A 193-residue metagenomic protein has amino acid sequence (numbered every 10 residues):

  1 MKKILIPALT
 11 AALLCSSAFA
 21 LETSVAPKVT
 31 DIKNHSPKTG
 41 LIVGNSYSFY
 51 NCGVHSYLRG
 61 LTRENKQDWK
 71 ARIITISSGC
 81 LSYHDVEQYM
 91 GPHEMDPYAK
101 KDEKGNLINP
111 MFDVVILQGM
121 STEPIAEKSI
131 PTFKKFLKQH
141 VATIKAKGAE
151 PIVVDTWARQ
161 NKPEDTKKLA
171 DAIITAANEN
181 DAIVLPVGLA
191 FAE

Functional and structural regions predicted by a protein language model:
M1-K2, A146: Generic cytosolic/nucleocytoplasmic N-terminal low-complexity/intrinsically disordered segments
K2-Q67: N-terminal secretory targeting modules
I4-I6, T10, T23, T30 (+9 more regions): Residue-identity detector for threonine
L5, A11-L14, V43, Y57 (+5 more regions): Aromatic-enriched hydrophobic runs in primary sequence
F19, L61-R63, D68, I130 (+2 more regions): Alpha-helix boundary/interfacial micro-motifs
T39, S48-S129: Conserved SGNH/GDSL esterase-like catalytic core that processes O-acyl groups on lipids and polysaccharides
K100-E193: Alpha-helical cap/lid subdomain in secreted, periplasmic, or secretory-pathway luminal O-acyl-processing enzymes
